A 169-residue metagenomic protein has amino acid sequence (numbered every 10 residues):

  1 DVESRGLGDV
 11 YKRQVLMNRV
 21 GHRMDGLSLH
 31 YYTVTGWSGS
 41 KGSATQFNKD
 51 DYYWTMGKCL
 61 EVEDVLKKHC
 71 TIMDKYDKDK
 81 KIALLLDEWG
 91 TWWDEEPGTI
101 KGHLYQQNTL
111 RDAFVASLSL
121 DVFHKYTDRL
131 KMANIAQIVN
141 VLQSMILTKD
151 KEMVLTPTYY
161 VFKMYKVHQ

Functional and structural regions predicted by a protein language model:
D1-Y11: Single conserved hydrophobic/aromatic residue that forms the stacking wall/gate of nucleotide- or nucleobase-binding
D9, W54, K58-L66, R111-D112: Phosphate/oxyanion-binding active-site loops and adjacent basic polyanion-contact surfaces
V15-L60, I82-A83, D87-W92, Y105 (+1 more regions): Aromatic- and acid-rich polysaccharide-binding/catalytic face of secreted or lumenal carbohydrate-active enzymes
Y31, A44, K81-Q169: Aromatic/acidic polysaccharide-binding cleft in carbohydrate-active enzymes
H69: Active-site-proximal structural segments of metal-dependent nucleotidyl cyclase/transferase enzymes
M73: Conserved hydrophobic residues forming the short capping helix/wall of the S-adenosyl-L-methionine
